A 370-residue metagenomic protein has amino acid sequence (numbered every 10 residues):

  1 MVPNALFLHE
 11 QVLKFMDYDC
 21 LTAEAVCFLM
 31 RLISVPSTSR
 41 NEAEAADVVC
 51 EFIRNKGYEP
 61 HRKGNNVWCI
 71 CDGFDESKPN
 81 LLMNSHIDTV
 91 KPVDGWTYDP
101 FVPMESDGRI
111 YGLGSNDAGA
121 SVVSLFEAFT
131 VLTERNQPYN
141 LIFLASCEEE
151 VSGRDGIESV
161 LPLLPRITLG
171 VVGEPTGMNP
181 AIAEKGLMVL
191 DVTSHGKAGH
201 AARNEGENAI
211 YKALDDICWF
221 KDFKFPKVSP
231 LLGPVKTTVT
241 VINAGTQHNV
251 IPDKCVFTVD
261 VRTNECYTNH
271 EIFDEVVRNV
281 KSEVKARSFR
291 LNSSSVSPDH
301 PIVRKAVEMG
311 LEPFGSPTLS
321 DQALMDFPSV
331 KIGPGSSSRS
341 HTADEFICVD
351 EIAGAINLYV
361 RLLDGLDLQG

Functional and structural regions predicted by a protein language model:
L6-P92, K254-T258, I272-E275, V349-V360 (+1 more regions): N-terminal helical capping/dimerization or prosegment-like subdomains of hydrolases acting on amide or phosphate bonds
F7-H9, L13-K14, C20, I182 (+1 more regions): Metal-dependent amide/peptide-bond hydrolase catalytic core, centered on the "pita-bread" metallohydrolase fold
V49, V122-L132, V160, A213-D216 (+2 more regions): Buried hydrophobic packing segments
R54-E59, K63-N65, S77-K78, T133-P138 (+4 more regions): Short glycine/proline-enriched coil/turn segments at helix->beta-strand junctions
P60-K63, R154, G173, T237-I242 (+1 more regions): Short gly/ser/thr-rich secondary-structure transition/capping motifs
K78-I142: Active-site metal-coordination/substrate-binding segment of hydrolases, especially metallo-dependent peptidases
L81-M83, L144, L169-V171, V330-I332: Hydrophobic/aromatic beta-strand patches that form the interior of the parallel beta-sheet core in alpha/beta enzyme
V122-V189, T193, G370: Acidic/histidine-rich catalytic neighborhood of metal-dependent amide-processing enzymes
